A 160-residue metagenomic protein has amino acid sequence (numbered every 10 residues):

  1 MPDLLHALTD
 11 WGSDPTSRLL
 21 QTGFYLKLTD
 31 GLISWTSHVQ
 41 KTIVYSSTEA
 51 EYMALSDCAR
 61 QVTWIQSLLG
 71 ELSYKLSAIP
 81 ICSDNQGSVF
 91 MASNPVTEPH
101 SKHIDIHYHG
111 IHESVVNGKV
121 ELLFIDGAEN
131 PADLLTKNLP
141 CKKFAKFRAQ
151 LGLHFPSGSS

Functional and structural regions predicted by a protein language model:
P2, H38-S160: RNase H-like nuclease module associated with reverse transcription
H6-T48: RNase H-like nuclease fold core
